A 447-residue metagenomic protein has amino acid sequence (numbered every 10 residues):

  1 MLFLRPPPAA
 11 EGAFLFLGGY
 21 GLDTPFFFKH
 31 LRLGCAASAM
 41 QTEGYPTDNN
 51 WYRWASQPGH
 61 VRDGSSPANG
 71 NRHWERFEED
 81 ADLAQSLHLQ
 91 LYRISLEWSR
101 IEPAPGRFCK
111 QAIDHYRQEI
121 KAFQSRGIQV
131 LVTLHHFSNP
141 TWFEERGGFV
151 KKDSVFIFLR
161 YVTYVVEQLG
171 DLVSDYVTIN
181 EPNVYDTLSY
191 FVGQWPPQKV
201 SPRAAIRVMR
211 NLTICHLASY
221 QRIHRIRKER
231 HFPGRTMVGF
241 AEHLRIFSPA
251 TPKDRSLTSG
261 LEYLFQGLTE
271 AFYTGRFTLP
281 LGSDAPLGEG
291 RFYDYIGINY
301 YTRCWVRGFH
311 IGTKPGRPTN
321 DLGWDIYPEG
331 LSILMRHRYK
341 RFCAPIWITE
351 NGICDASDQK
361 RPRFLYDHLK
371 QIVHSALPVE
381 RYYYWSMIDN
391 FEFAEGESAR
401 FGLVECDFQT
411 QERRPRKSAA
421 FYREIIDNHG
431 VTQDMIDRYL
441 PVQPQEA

Functional and structural regions predicted by a protein language model:
L2-L15: Positively charged N-terminal leader segments that act as targeting/secretion signals
F16-A81, Q85-Q90, S99-A447: Non-catalytic scaffold segments within catalytic domains of secreted glycoside hydrolases
